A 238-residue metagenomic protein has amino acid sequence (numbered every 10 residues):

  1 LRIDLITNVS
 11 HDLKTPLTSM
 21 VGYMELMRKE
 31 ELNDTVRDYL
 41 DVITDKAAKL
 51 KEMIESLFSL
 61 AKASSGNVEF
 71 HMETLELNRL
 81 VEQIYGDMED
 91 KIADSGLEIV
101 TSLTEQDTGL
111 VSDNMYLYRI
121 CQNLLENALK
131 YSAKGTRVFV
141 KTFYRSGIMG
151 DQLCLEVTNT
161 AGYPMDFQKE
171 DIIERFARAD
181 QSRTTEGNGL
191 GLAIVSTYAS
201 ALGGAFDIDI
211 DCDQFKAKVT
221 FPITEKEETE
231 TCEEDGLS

Functional and structural regions predicted by a protein language model:
D45-L50: Short alpha-helical segment of the dimerization/phosphotransfer core of two-component systems
S65-F70, G109-S112: Conserved micro-motifs of the catalytic ATP-binding
H71-T74, A93, E98-T108: Conserved catalytic submotifs in the C-terminal HATPase_c
H71-Y85: A conserved beta-strand-to-alpha-helix junction within the catalytic ATP-binding
A128-L129: Short helix-loop "hinge" at the ATP-lid/N-box region of the Bergerat-fold HATPase_c
P164-A177: Short conserved segment of the HATPase_c
G203-C212: Glycine-rich ATP-binding loops of the HATPase_c
